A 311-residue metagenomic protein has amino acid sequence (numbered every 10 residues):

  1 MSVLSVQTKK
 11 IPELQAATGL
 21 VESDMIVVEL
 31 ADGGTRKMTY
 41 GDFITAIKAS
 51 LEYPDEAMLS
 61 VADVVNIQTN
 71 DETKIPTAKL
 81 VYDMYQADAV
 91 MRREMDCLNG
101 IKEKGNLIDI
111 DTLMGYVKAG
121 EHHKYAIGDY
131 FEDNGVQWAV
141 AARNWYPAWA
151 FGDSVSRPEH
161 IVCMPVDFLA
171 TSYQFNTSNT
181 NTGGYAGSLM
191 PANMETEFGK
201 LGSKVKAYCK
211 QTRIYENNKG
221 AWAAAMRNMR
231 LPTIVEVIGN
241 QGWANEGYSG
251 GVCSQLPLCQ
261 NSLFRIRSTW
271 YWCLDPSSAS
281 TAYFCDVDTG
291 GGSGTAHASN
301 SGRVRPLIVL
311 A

Functional and structural regions predicted by a protein language model:
S2-M95: Fibrous stalk/shaft segments of extracellular and virion attachment machinery
R93-A311: Collagenous Gly-X-Y triple-helix signature in extracellular proteins
